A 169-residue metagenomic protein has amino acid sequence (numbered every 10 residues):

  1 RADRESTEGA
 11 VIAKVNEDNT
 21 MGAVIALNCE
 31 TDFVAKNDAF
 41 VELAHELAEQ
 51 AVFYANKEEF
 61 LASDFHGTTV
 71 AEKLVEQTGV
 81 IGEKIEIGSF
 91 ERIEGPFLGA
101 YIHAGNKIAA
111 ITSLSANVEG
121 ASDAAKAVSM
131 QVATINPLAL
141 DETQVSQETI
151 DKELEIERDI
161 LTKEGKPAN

Functional and structural regions predicted by a protein language model:
R1-N169: N-terminal assembly/interaction segments in proteins that build large macromolecular machines
